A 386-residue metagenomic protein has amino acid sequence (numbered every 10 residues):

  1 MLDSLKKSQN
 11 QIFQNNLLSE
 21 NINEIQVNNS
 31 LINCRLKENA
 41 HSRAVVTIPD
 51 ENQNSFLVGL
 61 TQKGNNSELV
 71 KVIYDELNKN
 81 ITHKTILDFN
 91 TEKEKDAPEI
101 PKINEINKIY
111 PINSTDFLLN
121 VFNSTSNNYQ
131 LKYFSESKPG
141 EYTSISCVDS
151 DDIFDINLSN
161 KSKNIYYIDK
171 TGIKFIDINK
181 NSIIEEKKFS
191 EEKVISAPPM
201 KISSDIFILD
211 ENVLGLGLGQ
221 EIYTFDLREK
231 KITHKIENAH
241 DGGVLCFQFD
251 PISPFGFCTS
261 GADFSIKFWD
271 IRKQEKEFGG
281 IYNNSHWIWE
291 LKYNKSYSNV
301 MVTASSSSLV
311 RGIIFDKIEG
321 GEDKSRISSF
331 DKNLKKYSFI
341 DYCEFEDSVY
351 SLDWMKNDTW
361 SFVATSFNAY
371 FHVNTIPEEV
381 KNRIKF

Functional and structural regions predicted by a protein language model:
L2-L36, N52-E94, P98, S124-T143: Beta-propeller domains
L31-K37, T85-E99, G140-V148, S182-S196 (+4 more regions): A short beta-strand motif characteristic of beta-propeller blades
N33-S42, F278-K292, K324-K356: Conserved blade-ending motifs and adjacent loop-strand segments that build the rim/top face of beta-propeller domains
A40-T47, I103-P111, S150-L158, E192-L209 (+3 more regions): Canonical WD40 repeat/beta-propeller blade segments in eukaryotic WD-repeat proteins
N52-V58, T115-L119, K161-Y166, L209-G215 (+8 more regions): Structural hallmark of WD40 beta-propellers
T61-Q62, V121-T125, I168-T171, G217-G219 (+4 more regions): Conserved strand-to-loop turn within each blade of WD40 beta-propeller repeats
L69-I73, Y129-S135, K174-D177, I222-D226 (+3 more regions): WD40-repeat beta-propellers
Y282-F330: Loop/turn-rich, solvent-exposed surfaces of beta-rich toroidal or solenoidal domains
